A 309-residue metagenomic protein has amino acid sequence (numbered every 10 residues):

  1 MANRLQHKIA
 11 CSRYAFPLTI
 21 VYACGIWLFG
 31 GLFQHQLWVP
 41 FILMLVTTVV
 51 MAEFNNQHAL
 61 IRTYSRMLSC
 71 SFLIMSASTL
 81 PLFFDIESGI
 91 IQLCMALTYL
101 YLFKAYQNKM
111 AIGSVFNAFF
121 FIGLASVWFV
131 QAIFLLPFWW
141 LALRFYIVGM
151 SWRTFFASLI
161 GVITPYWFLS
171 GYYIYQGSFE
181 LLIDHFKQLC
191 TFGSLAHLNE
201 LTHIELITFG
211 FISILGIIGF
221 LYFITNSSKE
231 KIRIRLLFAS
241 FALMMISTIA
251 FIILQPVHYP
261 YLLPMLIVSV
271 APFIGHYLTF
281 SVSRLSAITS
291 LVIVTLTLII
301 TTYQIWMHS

Functional and structural regions predicted by a protein language model:
M1-I20, I61, L285-S286: N-terminal membrane topogenic signal
Y22-L28, I183-L206, F220-Y222: Juxtamembrane membrane-water interface segments that cap and precede transmembrane helices
L32-F33, S71-S88: Aromatic- and kink-enriched transmembrane "portal" helix at the membrane-lumen/periplasm boundary that abuts
Q57-M75: Transmembrane-helix signature of polytopic, membrane-embedded enzymes that assemble or transfer cell-envelope glycans
T98-G113: Membrane-interface transmembrane helices that cradle and orient dolichyl/undecaprenyl
S114-W128: Membrane-interface alpha helices of multi-pass inner-membrane proteins
L135-I160: Perimembrane helix-loop-helix junctions
L221-V282: Membrane-water interface signatures at transmembrane helix termini and the short loops that connect adjacent helices
